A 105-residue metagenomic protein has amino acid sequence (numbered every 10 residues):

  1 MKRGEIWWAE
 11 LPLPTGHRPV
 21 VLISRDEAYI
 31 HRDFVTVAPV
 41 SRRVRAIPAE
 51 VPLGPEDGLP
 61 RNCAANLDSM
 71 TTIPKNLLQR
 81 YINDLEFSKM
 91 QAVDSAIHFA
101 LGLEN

Functional and structural regions predicted by a protein language model:
M1-N105: Conserved functional hotspots at enzyme active or ligand-binding sites that engage polyanionic ligands
